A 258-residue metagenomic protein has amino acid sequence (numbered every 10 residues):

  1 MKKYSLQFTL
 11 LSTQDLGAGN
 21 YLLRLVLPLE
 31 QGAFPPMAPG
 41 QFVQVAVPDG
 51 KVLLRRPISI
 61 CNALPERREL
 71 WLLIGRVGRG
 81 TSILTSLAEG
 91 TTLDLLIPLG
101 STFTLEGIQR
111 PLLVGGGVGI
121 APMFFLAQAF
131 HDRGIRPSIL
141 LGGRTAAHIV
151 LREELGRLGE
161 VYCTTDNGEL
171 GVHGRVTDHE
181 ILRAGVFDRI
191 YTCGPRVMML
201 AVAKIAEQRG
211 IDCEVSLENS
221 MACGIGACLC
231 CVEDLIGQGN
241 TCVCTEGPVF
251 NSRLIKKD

Functional and structural regions predicted by a protein language model:
M1-Y4, N240-D258: Short, basic/aromatic-enriched C-terminal tail that caps enzymatic domains
K2-E89: Ferredoxin-reductase
S12, N62, C163-T165, V215 (+1 more regions): Structural signal for conserved beta-strand scaffold positions within catalytic alpha/beta enzyme cores
R79-A222: FNR/FR-type flavoprotein reductase catalytic core
R196, E218-V249: Local cysteine-cluster metal-coordination motifs and their immediate loop/turn environment, predominantly Fe-S cluster
